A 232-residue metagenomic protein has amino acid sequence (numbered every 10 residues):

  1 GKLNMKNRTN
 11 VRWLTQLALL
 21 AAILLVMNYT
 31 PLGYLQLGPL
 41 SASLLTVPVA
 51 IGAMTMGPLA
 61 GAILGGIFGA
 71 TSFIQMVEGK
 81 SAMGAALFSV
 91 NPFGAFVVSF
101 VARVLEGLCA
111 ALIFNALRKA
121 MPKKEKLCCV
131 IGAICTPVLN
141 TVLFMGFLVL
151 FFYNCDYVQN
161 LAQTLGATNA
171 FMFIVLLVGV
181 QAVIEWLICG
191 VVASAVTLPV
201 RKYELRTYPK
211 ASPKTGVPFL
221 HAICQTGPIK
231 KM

Functional and structural regions predicted by a protein language model:
G1-C224, I229-M232: Loop-helix junctions at membrane interfaces
